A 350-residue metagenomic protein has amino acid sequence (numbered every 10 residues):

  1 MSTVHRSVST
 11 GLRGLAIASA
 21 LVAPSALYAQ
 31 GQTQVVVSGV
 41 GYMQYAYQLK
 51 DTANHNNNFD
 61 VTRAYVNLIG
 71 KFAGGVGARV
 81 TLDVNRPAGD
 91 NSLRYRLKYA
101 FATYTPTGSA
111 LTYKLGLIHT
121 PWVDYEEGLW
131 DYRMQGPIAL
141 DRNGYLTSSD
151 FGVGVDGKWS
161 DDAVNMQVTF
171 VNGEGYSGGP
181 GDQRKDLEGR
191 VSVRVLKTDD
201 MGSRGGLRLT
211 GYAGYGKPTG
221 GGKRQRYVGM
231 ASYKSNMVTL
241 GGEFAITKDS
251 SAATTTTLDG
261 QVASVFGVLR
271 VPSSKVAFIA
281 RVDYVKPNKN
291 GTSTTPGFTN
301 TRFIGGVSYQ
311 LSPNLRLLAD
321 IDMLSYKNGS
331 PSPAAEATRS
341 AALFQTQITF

Functional and structural regions predicted by a protein language model:
M1-Q32: Cleavable N-terminal export/targeting peptides
V4-T10, D186, Q225, S232: Domain-scale selection of a single, long terminal region that carries the protein's primary operational module
S7, R13-G14, S19, D51-A53 (+2 more regions): Short, functionally important structural connectors and interaction interfaces within domains
T10-G11, D60, L146, F298-T299 (+1 more regions): Short hydrophobic/aromatic segments of transmembrane alpha-helices and their interfaces
G31-Y176, G181-M201, A263-V268, P272 (+2 more regions): Outer membrane beta-barrel
Q32, Y42, L49-N54, D90 (+4 more regions): Outer-membrane beta-barrel pore domains
